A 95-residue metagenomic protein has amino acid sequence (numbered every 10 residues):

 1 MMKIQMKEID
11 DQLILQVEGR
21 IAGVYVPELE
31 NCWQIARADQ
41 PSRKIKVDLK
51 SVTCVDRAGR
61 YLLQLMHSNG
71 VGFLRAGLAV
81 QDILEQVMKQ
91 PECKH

Functional and structural regions predicted by a protein language model:
M1-H95: STAS-like cytosolic regulatory interaction modules
